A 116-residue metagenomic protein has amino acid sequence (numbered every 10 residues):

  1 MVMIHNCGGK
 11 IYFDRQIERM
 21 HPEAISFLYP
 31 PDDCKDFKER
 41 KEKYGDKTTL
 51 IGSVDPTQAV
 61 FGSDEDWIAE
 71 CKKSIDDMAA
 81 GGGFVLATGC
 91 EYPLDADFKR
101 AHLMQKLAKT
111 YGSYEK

Functional and structural regions predicted by a protein language model:
M1-K116: Active-site loop segments of alpha/beta catalytic cores
